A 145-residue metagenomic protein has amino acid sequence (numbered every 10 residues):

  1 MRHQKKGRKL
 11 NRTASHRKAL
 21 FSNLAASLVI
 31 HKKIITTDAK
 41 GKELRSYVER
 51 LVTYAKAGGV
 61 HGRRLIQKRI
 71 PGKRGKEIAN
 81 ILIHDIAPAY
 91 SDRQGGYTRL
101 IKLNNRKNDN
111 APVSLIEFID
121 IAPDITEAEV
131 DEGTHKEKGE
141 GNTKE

Functional and structural regions predicted by a protein language model:
M1-A19, N23-E145: Structured, basic alpha/beta domains of bacterial-type, RNA-associated proteins
